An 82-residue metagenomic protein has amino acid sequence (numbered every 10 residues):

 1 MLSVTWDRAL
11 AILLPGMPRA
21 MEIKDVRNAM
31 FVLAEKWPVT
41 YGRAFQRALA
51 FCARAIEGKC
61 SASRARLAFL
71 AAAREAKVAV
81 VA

Functional and structural regions predicted by a protein language model:
M1-I12: Short, charged/polar N-terminal "headpieces" of proteins
L13-A50: A short, structured beta-strand/loop element
C52-A82: Short, compact, well-ordered microdomains
